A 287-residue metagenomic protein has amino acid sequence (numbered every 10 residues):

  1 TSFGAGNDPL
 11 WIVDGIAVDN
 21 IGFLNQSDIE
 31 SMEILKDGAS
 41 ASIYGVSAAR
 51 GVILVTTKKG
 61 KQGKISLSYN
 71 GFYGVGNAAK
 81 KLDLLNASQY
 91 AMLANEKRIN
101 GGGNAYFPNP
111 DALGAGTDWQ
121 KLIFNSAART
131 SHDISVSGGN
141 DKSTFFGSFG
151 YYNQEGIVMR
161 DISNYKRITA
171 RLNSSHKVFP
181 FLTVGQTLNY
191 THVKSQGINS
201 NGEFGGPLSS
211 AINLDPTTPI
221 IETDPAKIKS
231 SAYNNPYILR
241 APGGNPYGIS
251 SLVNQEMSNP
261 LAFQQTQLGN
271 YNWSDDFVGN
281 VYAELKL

Functional and structural regions predicted by a protein language model:
T1, D14, A48-G71, I134: N-terminal periplasmic accessory domains that precede and gate Gram-negative outer-membrane beta-barrel machines
S2-G4, V18-N20, G38-I43, G60-G63 (+2 more regions): Short beta-strands and strand-coil junctions in structured, solvent-facing domains, enriched
P9, D14-S42: Short acidic/polar hinge/loop motifs at secondary-structure boundaries that mediate gating or recognition
D14, V52-L54, S68, S131-D133 (+3 more regions): Membrane-embedded beta-strand positions in outer-membrane beta-barrel channels/transporters
L24-S27, Y44-A49, N125, I162-N164 (+1 more regions): Short, glycine-/polar-rich solvent-exposed loops and beta-turns at beta-strand/coil boundaries
L35, T56-K58, S135-G139, R171-S175 (+2 more regions): Transmembrane beta-barrel domains of outer membrane proteins
K61-G116, I157-S163, R171-V278: Surface-exposed loop/interface segments of Gram-negative outer-membrane beta-barrel transport/assembly proteins
F124-S143, G150, R167, L261-L287: Outer-membrane beta-barrel transmembrane strands
